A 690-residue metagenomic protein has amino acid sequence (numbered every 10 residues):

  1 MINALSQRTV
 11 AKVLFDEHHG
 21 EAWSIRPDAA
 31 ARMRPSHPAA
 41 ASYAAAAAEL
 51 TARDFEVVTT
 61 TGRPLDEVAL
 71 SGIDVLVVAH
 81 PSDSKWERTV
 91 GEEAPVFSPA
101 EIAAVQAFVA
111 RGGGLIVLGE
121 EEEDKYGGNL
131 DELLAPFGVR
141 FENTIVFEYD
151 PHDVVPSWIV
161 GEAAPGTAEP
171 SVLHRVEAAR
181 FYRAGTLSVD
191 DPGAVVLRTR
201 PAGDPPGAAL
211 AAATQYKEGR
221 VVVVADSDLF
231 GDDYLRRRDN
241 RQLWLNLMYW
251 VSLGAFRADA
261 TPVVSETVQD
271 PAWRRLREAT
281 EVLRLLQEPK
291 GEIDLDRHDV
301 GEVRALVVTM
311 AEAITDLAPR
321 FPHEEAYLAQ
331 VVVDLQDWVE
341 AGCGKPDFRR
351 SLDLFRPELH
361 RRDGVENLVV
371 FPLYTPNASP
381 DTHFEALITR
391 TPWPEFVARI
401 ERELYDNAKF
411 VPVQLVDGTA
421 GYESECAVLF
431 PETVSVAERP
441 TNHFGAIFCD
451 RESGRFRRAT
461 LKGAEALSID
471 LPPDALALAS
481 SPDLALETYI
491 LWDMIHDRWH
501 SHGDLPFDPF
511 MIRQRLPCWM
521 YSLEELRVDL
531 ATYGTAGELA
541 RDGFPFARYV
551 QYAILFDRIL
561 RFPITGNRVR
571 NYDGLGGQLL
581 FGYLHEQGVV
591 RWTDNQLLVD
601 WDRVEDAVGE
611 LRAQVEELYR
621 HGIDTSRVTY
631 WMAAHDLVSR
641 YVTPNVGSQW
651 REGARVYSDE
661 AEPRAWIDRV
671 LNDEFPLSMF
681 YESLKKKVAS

Functional and structural regions predicted by a protein language model:
M1-P262: Short, surface-exposed patches at the edges or C-terminal ends of soluble domains, predominantly
T261-A386, V656-S690: N-terminal low-structure segments adjacent to metalloprotease catalytic domains across cellular compartments
D316-A477: Contiguous, non-catalytic segments that form substrate-binding/exosite surfaces or channel walls
T488-L505, V528, Y533: Active-site recognition of the HExxH zinc-binding catalytic motif
D504-L526: Post-HEXXH active-site segment of zinc metalloproteases
Y521-E538: An active-site-proximal "capping" alpha-helix that borders the catalytic cofactor pocket
G537-P644, R651-E652: Long, well-structured alpha-helical subdomains associated with metal-dependent extracellular/ecto-lumenal hydrolases
E616-S690: Long, compositionally biased intrinsically disordered regions
